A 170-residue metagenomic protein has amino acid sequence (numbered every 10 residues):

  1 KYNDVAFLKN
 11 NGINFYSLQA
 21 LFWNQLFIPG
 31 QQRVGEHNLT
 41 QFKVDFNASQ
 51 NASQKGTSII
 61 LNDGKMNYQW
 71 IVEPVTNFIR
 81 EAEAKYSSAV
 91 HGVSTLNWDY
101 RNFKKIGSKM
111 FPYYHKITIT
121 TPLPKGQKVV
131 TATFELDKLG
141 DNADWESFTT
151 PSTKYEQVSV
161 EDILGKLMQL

Functional and structural regions predicted by a protein language model:
K1-A20: An acidic-aromatic
W23-F27: Sec-exported extracytoplasmic/periplasmic mature domains
I28-R33: Short secondary-structure capping/junction motifs at helix and strand boundaries
G35-T153: Gly/Pro-enriched, hydrophobic low-complexity segments that function as extracytoplasmic propeptides/linkers
W145-L170: Gram-negative outer-membrane assembly/targeting C-terminal domains
